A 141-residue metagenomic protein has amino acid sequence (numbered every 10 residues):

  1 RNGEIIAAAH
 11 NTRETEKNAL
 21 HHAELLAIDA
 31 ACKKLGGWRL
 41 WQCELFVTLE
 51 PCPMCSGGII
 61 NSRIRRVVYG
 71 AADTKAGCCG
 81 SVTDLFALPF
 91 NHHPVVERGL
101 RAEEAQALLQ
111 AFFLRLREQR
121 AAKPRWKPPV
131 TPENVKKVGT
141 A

Functional and structural regions predicted by a protein language model:
R1: A cytosolic small-molecule/anion-sensing beta-strand core signal
H10-N11: Residue-level structural signal for beta-strand termini and adjacent loop
E14-T15, G70: Histidine/lysine/aspartate-rich catalytic loop segments that bind and position anionic ligands
T15-L26: A short, polar/charged loop-to-alpha-helix boundary motif
G37-E50: Immediate flanking context of iron-sulfur cluster ligation sites
M54, G58-A141: Zinc-dependent deaminase
